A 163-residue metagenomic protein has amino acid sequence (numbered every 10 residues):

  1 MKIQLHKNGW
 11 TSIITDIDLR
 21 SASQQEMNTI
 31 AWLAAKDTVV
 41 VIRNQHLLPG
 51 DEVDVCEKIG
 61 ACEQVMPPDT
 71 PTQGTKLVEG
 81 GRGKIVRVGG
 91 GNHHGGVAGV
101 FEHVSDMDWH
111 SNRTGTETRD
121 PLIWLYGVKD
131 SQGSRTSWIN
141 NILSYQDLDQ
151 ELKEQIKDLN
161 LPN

Functional and structural regions predicted by a protein language model:
K2-N163: Non-heme Fe(II) oxygenase catalytic core, chiefly the N-lobe of the double-stranded beta-helix
